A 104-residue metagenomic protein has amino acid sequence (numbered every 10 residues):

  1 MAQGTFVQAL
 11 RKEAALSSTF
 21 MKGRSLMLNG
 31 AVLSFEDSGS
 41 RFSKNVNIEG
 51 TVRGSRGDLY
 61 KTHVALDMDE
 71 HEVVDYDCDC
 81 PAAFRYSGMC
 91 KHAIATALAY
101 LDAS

Functional and structural regions predicted by a protein language model:
M1-S104: Long, low-complexity, compositionally biased intrinsically disordered regions
